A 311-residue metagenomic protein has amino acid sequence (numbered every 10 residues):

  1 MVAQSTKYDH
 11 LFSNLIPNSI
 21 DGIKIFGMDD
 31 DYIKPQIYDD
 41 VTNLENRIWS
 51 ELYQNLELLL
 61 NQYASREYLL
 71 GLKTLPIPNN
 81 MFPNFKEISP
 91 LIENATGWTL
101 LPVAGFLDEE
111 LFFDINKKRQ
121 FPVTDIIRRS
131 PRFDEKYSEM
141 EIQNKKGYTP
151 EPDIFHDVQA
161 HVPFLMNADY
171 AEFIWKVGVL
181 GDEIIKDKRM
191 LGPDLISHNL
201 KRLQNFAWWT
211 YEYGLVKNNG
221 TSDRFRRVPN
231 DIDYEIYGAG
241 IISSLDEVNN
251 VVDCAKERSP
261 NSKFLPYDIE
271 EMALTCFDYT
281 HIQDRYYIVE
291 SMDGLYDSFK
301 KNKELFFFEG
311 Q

Functional and structural regions predicted by a protein language model:
M1-D169, D284-Q311: The feature captures two recurrent sequence modes
V2, T6, H10, R227-V228 (+1 more regions): C-terminal structured domains
K86, A171, W175, K201-W208: Non-catalytic, well-ordered alpha-helical scaffold segments
V103-L107, A171-I174, R189-L191, G220-D223: Short coil/turn segments at secondary-structure boundaries
I115, Y170-F173, K188, G192 (+2 more regions): Surface-exposed beta-strand edges and their flanking turn/coil or helix-capping segments
D157, A171-V177, G181-K186: A structural signal for long, well-ordered, hydrophobic/aromatic- and basic-residue-enriched core segments of folded
L180-G238: Extended, Lys/Arg-enriched charged tracts that mediate electrostatic binding to polyanionic substrates
